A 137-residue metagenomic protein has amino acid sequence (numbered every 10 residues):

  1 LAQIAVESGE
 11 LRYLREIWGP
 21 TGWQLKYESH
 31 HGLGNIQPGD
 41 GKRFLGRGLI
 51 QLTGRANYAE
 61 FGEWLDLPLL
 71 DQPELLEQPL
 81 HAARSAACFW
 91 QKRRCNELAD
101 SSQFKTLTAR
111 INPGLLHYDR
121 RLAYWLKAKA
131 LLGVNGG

Functional and structural regions predicted by a protein language model:
L1, R84, C88, K105 (+2 more regions): Solvent-exposed, polar/charged alpha-helical surfaces in well-ordered, non-transmembrane soluble domains, broadly
I4-E7, A99-H117: Acidic helix/loop microenvironments that form the catalytic cleft of cell-wall polysaccharide enzymes
I4-F89: Peptidoglycan-targeting cell-wall enzymes and recognition modules
N57-Y58, C95-N96, L115-H117: Short Gly/Pro-enriched loop/turn and capping motifs at secondary-structure junctions
L76-R84, L98-S102, D119: Short, well-ordered coil↔helix boundary/capping segments
L80-A82, F89-A99, A109: A structured, mid-to-C-terminal "fold-capping" secondary-structure block
R110-G137: Low-complexity, Gly/Ser/Thr/Pro-rich intrinsically disordered linker/tail segments
